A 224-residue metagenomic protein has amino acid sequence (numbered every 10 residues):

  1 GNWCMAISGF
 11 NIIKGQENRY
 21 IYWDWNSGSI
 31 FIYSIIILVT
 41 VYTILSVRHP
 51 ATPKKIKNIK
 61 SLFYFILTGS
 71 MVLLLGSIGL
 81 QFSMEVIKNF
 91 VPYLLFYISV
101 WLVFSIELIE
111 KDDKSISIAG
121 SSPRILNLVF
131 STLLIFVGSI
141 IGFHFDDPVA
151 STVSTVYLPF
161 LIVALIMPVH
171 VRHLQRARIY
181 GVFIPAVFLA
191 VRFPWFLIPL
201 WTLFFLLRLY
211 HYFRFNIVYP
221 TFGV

Functional and structural regions predicted by a protein language model:
G1-L95: N-terminal topogenic module of multi-pass integral membrane proteins
N2-A6, S83-V103, V156-L158, L189-R208: Alpha-helical membrane-associated segments of multi-pass integral membrane proteins
W3-F10, I35-T43, V129-S139, V182-L189 (+1 more regions): Transmembrane alpha-helices
S8-G15, V41-R48, I78, S105 (+6 more regions): Structural signature of transmembrane alpha-helix termini at the membrane-water interface
V41-S61, F104-P123, I166-G181, F213-V224: Cytoplasmic membrane-interface regions of multi-pass membrane proteins
K57-L74, Y97, S121-F136, F183-F188: Transmembrane alpha-helical segments of multi-pass membrane proteins
G76-L158: Membrane-proximal helix-loop-helix units in multi-pass membrane proteins
V153-V224: C-terminal transmembrane-bundle signature of multipass membrane proteins, characterized by strong activation on
